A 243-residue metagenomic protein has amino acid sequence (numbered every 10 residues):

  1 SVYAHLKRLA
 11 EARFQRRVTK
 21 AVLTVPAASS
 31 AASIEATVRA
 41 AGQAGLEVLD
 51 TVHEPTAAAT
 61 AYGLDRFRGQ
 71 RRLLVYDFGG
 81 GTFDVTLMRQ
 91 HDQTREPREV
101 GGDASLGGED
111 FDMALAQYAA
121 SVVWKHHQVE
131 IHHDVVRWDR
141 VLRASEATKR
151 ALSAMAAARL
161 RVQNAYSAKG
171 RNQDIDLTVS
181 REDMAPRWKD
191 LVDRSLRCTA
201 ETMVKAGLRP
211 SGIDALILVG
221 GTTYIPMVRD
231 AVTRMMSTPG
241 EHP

Functional and structural regions predicted by a protein language model:
Y3: Glycine- and hydrophobic-rich flexible loops that cap the catalytic core of alpha/beta enzyme folds
R8-P243: Oxyanion-binding/catalytic loops of NTP- or PPi-dependent enzymes
